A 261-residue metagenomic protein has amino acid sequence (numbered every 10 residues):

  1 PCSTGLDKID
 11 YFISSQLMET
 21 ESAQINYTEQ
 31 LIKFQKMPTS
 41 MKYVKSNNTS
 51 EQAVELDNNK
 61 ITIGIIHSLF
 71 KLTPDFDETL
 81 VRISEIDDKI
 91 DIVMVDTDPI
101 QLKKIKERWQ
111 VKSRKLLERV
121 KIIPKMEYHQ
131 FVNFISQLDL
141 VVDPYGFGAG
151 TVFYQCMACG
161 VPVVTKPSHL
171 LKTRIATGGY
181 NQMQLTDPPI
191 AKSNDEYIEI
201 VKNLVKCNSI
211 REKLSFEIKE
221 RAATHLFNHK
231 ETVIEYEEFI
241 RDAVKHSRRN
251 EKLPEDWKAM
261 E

Functional and structural regions predicted by a protein language model:
P1-T49: Active-site-proximal region of nucleotide-activated glycan assembly enzymes, centered on histidine/acidic-rich loops
G5, N133-F134: Structural alpha-helical scaffold elements that stabilize or flank donor/cofactor-binding regions in carbohydrate
Y11, D91, G160-P162: Proline-centered loop/turn at the N-terminus of a beta-strand
I32, K121, D187-I190: Structural signal for short hydrophobic segments within the conserved structured cores of catalytic domains across
K36-E127, I135-S136, D256: Conserved catalytic-core segment of nucleotide-activated headgroup transferases in glycan assembly
L69, V95, K104-E107, M126 (+1 more regions): C-terminal amphipathic helix plus adjacent low-complexity, charged tail appended to glycosyltransferase catalytic
H129-F131, T151-V152: Short acidic active-site motifs
S136, L140, P144-H229: Catalytic binding pocket for nucleotide-activated donors in carbohydrate/polymer assembly enzymes
